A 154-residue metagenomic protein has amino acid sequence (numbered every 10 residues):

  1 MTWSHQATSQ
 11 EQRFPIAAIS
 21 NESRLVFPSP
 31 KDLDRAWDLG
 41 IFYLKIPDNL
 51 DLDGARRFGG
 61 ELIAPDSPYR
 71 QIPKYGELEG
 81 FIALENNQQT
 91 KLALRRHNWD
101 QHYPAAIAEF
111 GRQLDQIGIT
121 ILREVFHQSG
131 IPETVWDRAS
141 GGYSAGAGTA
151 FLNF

Functional and structural regions predicted by a protein language model:
M1-F154: Peripheral, non-catalytic segments flanking oxidoreductase cores
